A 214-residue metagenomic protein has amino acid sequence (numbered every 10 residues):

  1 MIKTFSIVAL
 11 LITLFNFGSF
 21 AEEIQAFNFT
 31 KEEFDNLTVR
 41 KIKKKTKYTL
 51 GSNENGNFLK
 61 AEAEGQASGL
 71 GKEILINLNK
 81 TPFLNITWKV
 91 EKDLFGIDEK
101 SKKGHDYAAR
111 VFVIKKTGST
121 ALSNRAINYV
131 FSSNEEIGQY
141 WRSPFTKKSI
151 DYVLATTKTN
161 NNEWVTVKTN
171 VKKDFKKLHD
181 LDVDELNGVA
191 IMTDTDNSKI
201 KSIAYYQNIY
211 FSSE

Functional and structural regions predicted by a protein language model:
F5-F15: Sec-dependent N-terminal signal peptides
A21-I42: Extracellular carbohydrate-recognition regions
F29, V189, Q207-F211: Extracellular beta-strand elements of beta-rich domains used for carbohydrate recognition/degradation or cell-matrix
T49-G69: Short carbohydrate-recognition loop motifs
E73-L84, K158-N161, D182: Extracellular/lumenal carbohydrate-interaction signature centered on repeated Trp-anchored short motifs
T87-D93, K116-G118, K172: Solvent-exposed strand-to-loop "edge" motifs in beta-rich extracellular domains
G104-S149: Extracellular/luminal beta-rich ligand-recognition and adhesion surfaces characterized by aromatic-Gly/Pro-enriched
D106-V111, K147-K148, V153-T157, N161-K201: Extracellular beta-strand ligand-recognition surfaces/modules
